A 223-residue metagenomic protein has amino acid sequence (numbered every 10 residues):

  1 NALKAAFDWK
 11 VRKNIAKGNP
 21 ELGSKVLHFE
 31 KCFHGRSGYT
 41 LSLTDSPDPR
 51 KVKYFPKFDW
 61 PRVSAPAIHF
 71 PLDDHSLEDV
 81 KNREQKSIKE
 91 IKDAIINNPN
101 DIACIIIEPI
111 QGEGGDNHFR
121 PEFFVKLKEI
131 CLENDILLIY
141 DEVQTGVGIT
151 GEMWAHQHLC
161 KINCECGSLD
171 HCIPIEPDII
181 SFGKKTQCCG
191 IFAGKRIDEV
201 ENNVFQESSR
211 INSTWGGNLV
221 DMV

Functional and structural regions predicted by a protein language model:
N1-V223: Conserved N-terminal phosphate-binding loop of PLP-dependent enzymes in the Aspartate aminotransferase
